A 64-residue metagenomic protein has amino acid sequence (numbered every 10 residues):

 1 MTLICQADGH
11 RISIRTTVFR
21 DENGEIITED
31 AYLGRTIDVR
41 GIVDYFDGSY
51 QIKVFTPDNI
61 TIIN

Functional and structural regions predicted by a protein language model:
M1-N64: OB-fold single-stranded nucleic acid-binding module
